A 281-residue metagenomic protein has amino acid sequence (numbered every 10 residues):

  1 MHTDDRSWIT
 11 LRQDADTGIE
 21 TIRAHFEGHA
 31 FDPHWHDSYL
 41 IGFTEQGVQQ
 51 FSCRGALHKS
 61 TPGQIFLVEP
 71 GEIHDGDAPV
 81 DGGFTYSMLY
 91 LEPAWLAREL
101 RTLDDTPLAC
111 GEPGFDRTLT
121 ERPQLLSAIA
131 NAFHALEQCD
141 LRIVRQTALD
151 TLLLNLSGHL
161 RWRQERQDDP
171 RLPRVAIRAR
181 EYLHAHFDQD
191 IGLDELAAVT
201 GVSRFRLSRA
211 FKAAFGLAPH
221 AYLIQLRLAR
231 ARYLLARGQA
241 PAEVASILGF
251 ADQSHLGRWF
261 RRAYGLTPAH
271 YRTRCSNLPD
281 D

Functional and structural regions predicted by a protein language model:
H2-A109: N-terminal regulatory/effector-sensing and dimerization cores that precede helix-turn-helix DNA-binding domains
D75-P79, H159-L160, K212: Sigma70-family region 2
T102-E165, E181: Amphipathic alpha-helical segments enriched in hydrophobic/aromatic residues interleaved with Lys/Arg
T118-A132, Q146, Q164-T200, Y222-A240 (+1 more regions): A short, Lys/Arg-enriched amphipathic alpha-helix from helix-turn-helix/homeodomain DNA-binding modules
N155, R178, H184, D190-L226 (+1 more regions): Basic/polar phosphate-binding segments, predominantly the helix-turn-helix DNA-binding elements of transcriptional
